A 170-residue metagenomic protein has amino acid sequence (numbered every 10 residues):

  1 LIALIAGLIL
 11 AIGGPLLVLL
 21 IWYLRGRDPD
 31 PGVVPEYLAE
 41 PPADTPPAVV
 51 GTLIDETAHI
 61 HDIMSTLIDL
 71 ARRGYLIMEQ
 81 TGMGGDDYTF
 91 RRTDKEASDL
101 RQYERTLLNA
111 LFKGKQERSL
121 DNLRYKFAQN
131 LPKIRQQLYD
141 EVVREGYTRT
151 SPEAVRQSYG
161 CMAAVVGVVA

Functional and structural regions predicted by a protein language model:
L1-A164: Short, amphipathic alpha-helical interface elements at domain boundaries that mediate macromolecular binding
V166-A170: Juxtamembrane "helix exit" motif at the C-terminal ends of alpha-helical transmembrane segments in multi-pass membrane
